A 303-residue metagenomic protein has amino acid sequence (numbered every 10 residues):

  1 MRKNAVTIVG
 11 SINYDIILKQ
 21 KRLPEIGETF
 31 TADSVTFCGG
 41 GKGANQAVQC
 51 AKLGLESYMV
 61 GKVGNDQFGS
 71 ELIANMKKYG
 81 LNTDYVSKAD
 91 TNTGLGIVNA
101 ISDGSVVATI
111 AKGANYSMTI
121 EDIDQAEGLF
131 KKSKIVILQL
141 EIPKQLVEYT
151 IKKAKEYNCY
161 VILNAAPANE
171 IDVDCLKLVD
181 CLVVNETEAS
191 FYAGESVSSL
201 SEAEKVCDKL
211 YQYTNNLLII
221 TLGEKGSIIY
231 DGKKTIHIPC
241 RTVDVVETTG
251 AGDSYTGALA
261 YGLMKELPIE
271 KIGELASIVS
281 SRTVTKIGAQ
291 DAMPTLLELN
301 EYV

Functional and structural regions predicted by a protein language model:
M1-K62, Q67-A74, K78, V245: Glycine-rich phosphate/adenosyl-contacting loop at the front of the ribokinase-like
R2-I12, N75-K88, A100-C181, T187-T235: Ribokinase/PfkB-type carbohydrate-kinase core domain
R2-N4, E170, L200-V303: Conserved phosphate-binding/catalytic region of the ribokinase-like
N4, D33, T93-L95, S105 (+2 more regions): Change "...and in nucleic-acid phosphodiester-cleaving endonucleases..." to "...and in nucleic-acid processing enzymes
I17, T109, Y192-G194, T283 (+1 more regions): Residues that scaffold the ATP/ADP-binding catalytic core of kinase and kinase-like folds
L23-A32, V183-E186, I236-C240: Short glycine/proline- and charge-enriched loop/turn segments that cap or connect secondary-structure elements
C50, N185, G252: Short, conserved phosphate/pyrophosphate- and ester-handling motifs at nucleotide-, phospho-/glycolipid
V60, T109, I238: Hydrophobic residues at beta-strand termini and immediately following loops that shape nucleotide-binding pockets
